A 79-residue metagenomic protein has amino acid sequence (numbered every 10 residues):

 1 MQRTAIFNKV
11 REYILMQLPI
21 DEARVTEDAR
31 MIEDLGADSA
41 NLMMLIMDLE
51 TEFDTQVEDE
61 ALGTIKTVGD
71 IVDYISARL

Functional and structural regions predicted by a protein language model:
Q2-A37, N41, T51-L79: Phosphopantetheine-dependent thiolation modules in NRPS/PKS and related acyl-activating systems
I46-M47: Short, hydrophobic-biased segments on the C-terminal half of alpha helices that form "recognition helices"
